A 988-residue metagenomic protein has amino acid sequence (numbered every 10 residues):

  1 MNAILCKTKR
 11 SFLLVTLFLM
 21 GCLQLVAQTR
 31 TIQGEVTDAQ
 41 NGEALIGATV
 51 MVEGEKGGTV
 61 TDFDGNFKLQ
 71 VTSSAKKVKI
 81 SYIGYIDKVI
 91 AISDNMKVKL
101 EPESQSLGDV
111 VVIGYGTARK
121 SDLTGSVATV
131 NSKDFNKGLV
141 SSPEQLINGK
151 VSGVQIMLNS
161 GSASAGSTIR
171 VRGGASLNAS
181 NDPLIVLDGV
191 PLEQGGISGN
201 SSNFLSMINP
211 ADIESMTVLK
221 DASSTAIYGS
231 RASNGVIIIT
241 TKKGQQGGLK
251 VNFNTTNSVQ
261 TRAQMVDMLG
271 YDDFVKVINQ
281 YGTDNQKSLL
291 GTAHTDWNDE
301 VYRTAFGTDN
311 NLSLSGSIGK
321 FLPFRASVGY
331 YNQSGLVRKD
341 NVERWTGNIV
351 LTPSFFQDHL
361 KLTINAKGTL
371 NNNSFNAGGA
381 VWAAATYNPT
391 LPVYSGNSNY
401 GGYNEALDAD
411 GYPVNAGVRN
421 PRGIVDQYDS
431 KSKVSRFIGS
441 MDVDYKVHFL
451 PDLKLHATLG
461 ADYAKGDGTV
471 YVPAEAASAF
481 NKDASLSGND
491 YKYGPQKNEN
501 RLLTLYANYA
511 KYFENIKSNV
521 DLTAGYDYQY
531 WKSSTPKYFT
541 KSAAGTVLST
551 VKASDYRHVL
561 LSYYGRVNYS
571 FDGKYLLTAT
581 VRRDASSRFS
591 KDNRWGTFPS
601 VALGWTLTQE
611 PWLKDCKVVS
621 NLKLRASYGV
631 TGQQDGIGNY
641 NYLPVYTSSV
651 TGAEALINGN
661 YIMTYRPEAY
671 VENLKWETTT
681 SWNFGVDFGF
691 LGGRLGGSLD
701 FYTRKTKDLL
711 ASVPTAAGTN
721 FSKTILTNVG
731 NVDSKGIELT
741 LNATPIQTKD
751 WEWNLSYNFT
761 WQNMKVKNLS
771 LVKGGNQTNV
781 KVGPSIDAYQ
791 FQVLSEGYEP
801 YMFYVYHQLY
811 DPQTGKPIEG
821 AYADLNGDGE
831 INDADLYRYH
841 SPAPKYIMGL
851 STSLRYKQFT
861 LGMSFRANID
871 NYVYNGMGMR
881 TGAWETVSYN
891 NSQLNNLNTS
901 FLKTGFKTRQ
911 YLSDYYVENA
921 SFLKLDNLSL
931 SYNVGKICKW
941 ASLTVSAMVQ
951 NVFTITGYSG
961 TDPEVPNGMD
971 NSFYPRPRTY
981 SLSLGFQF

Functional and structural regions predicted by a protein language model:
M1-V15, L19-F356, L360-T369, A377 (+4 more regions): Short, small/polar-rich motifs associated with maturation and membrane association, primarily at protein termini
D38, V50, I80, I185 (+5 more regions): Short aromatic-centered micro-motifs
Q40, A48, V71, G195 (+4 more regions): Short linear motifs in exposed loops
F135, D182, V275, A305-T308 (+9 more regions): Extracellular/periplasmic, surface-exposed regions of secreted and cell-surface proteins
E144-N148, T724-D733, G774-F803, A834 (+4 more regions): C-terminal extracellular loops and terminal segments of Gram-negative outer membrane beta-barrel proteins
N252-T292, T727, T744-P842, G957: Conserved small-residue
K287-S288, N298, R422, R866-Q950 (+1 more regions): Extracytoplasmic gating/loop element in the C-terminal half of outer-membrane beta-barrel translocons and assembly
S841-Y874: Glycine-rich, aromatic-lined ligand/substrate-binding cores of catalytic and carbohydrate-binding domains
